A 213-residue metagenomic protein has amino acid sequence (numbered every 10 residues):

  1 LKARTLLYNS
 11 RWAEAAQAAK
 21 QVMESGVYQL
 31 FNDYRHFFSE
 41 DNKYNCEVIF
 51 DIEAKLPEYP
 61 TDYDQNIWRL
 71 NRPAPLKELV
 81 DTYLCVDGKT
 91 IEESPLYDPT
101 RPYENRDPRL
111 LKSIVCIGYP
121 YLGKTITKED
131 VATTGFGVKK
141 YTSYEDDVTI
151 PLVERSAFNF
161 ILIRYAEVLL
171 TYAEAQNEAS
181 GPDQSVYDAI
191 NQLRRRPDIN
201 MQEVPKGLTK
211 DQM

Functional and structural regions predicted by a protein language model:
L1-K77, Y83-M213: Acidic/polar-rich alpha-helix caps and helix-coil junctions
